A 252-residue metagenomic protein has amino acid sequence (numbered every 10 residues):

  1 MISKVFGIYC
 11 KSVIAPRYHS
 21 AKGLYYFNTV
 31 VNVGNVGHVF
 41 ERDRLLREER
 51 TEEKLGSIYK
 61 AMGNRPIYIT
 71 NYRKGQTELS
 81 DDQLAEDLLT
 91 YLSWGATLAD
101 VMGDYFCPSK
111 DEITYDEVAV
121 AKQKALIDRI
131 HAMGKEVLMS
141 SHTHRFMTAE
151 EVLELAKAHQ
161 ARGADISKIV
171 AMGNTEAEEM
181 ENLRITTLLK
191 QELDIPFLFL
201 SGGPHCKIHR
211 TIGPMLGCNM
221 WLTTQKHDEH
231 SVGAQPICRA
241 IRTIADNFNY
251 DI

Functional and structural regions predicted by a protein language model:
I2-E151, A164: Active-site beta->alpha loop and helix N-cap motifs at the rims of alpha/beta catalytic domains
D104-I252: Catalytic alpha/beta core domains of metabolic enzymes, predominantly
